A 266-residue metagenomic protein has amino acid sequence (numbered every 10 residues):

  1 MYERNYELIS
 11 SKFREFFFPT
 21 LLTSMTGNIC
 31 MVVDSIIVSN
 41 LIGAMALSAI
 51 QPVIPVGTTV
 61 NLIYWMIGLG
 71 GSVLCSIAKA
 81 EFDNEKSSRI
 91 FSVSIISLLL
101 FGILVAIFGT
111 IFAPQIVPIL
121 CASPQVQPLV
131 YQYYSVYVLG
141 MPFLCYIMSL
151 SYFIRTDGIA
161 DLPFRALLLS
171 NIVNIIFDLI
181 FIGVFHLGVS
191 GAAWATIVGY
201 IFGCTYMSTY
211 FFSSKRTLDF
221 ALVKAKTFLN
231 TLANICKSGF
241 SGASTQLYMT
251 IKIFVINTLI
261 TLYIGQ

Functional and structural regions predicted by a protein language model:
M1-T20, C75-P142, V184-F240: Short alpha-helical transmembrane segments in multi-pass integral membrane proteins
F16-S24, T58, L98, Y137 (+5 more regions): Residue-level signature of transmembrane alpha-helical cores of multipass secondary-active transporters and flippases
T20, S24, I36, N40 (+10 more regions): Transmembrane alpha-helix boundary and packing residues in multipass membrane permease domains and related
M25-I29, T59-I67, I103, I107 (+5 more regions): Hydrophobic/aromatic residues within the transmembrane alpha-helices of Major Facilitator Superfamily
I29-S48, V117-P124, I180-L187, T250-Q266: Helix-terminus/linker motif at the lipid-water interface of multi-pass membrane proteins
I42-P55, V130-Y134, A193, Q266: Small-residue hotspots at the loop-to-helix junctions and early N-terminal turns of transmembrane alpha-helices
L47-I107, L144-G158, L162-P163, N257 (+1 more regions): Small-residue-rich hydrophobic transmembrane alpha-helices
F153-L179, S190-I197: Alpha-helical transmembrane segments of multi-pass membrane transporters/permeases
